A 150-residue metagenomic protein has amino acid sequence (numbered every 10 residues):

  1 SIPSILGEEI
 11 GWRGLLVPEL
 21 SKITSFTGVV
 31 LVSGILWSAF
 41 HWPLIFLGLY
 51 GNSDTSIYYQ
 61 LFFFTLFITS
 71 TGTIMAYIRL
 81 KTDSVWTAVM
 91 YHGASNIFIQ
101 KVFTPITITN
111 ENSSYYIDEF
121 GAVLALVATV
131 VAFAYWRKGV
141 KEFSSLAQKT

Functional and structural regions predicted by a protein language model:
S1-L6, S38, F64-I68: Residue-level hotspots within the lipid-embedded alpha helices of multi-pass solute transporters
S1-R13, V17-I23, L47-Q60, T109 (+1 more regions): Juxtamembrane helix-loop-helix connectors linking adjacent transmembrane helices in multi-pass membrane enzymes
G7-L36, L80-S84: Membrane-interface helix/loop boundary segments of multi-pass membrane proteins
S25-V30, Q60, F64, I68 (+1 more regions): Residue-level signature of transmembrane alpha-helical entry/exit and packing/kink sites in multi-pass membrane
G34-S38, G93-N96: Residue-level recognition of pore/gate-forming positions within transmembrane alpha-helices of multi-pass
W37-L44, T71, M75, I99 (+1 more regions): Alpha-helical transmembrane segments of multipass membrane proteins
S53-I117: Functionally important transmembrane alpha-helices
G93-T150: C-terminal membrane module of polytopic membrane proteins
